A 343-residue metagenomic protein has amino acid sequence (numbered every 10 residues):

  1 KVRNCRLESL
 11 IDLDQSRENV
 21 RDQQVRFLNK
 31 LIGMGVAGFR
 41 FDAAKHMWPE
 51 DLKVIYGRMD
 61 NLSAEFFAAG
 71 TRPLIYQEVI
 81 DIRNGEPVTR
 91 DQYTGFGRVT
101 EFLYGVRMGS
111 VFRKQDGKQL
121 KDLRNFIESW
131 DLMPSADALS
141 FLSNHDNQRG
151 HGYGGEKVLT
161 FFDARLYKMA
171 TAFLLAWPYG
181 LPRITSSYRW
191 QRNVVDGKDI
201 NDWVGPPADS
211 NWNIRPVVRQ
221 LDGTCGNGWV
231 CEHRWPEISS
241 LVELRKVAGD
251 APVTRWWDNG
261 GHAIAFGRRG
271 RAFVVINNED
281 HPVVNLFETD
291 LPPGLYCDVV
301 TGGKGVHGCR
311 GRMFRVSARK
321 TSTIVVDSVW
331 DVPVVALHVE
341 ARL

Functional and structural regions predicted by a protein language model:
K1-M34, A44: Active-site-adjacent "subsite" loops/lids of carbohydrate-active enzymes
V25-L343: Active-site-proximal helices and loops of the catalytic beta/alpha 8
